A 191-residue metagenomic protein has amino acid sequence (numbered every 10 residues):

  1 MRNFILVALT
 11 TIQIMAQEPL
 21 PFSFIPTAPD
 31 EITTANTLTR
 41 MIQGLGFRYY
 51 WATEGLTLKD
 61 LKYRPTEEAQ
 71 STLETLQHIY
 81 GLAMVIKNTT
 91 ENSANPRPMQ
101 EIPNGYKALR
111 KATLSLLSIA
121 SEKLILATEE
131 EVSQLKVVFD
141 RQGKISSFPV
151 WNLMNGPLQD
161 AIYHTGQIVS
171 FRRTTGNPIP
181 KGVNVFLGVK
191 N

Functional and structural regions predicted by a protein language model:
M1-S23: Bacterial Sec-dependent N-terminal signal peptides
E18-T37: Short N-terminal segments immediately surrounding and downstream of signal-peptide cleavage
L20, T39-Q43, F47-Y50, L61-M99 (+1 more regions): Short, contiguous alpha-helical
P26, T37-M41, E101, A108 (+1 more regions): A general boundary/transition motif marking the beginning of the first structured unit of a protein
R48-W51, G55, I119-K123, Q167: Solvent-exposed, charged/polar functional surfaces in cytosolic regulatory/catalytic domains
G55, H78-G81, S115: Residues within well-ordered alpha-helical secondary structure of globular protein domains
G55-L61, L124-S133, R173-I179: Surface-exposed helix-capping loop/turn segments at secondary-structure junctions
N104-R141, I145-H164: Acidic/histidine-rich alpha-helical segments that form the ligand environment of transition-metal centers
